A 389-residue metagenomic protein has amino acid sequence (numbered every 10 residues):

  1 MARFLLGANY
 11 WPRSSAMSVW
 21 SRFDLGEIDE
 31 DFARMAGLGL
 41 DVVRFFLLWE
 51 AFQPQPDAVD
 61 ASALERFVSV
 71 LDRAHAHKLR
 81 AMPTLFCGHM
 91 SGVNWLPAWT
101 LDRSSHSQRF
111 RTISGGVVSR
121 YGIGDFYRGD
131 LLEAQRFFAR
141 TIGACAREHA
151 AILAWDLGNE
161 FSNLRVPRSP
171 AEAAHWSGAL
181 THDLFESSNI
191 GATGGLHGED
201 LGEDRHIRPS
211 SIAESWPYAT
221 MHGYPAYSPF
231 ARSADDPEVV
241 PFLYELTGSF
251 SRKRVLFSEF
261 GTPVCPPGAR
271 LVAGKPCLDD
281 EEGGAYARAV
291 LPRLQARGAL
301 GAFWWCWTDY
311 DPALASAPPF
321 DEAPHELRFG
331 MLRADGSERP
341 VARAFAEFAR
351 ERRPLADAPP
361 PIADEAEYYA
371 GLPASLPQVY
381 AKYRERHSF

Functional and structural regions predicted by a protein language model:
M1-S215, F250, D311-L314: Active-site mouth of glycoside hydrolases
P12, F46, N159-P170, M221-R232 (+3 more regions): Active-site clefts of carbohydrate-active enzymes
L64-F67, A173-S177, V240, D280-A287 (+1 more regions): Amphipathic alpha-helical segments in well-structured domains
S105-V118, W305-F389: Aromatic-rich peripheral "rim/lid" segments of glycoside hydrolase catalytic domains that contact and position glycan
G143-A144, Y244, L291: Generic structural signal for well-ordered alpha-helical scaffold segments
A150, A299-Y310: Extracellular serine-dependent O-acyl
A171-L271, L300: Glycoside hydrolase catalytic-domain groove-lining segments
L294, A302, F345: Hydrophobic, well-ordered secondary-structure elements that form the walls of internal hydrophobic environments
